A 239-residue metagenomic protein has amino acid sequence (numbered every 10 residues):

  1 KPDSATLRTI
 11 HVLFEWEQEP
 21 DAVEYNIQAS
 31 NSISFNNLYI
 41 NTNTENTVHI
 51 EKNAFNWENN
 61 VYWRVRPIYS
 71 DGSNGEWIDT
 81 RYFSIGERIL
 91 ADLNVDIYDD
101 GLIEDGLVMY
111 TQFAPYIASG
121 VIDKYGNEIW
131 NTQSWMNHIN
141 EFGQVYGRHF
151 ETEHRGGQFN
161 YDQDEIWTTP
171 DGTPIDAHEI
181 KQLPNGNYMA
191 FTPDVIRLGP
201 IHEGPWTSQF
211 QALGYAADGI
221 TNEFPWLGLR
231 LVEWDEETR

Functional and structural regions predicted by a protein language model:
K1, F14-W16, I27, E51: Residue-level signature of extracellular beta-strand-rich folds
S4-T9: Short, solvent-exposed loop/linker segments at the N-terminal edge of repeated beta-sheet extracellular domains
I10-D21: Conserved aromatic anchor
E19, N53-W57, L183: Hydrophobic loop/turn residues within beta-sheet-rich immunoglobulin-like superfamily modules
E19-V23, F113-Y116: Short proline/glycine-enriched turn/loop motifs at strand-loop junctions of beta-rich domains
E24-N60, I68-R81: Recognizes extended acidic, P/S/T-rich segments that occur within or adjacent to Ig-like beta-sandwich modules
I68-D71, E76-R239: Histidine-/acidic-rich catalytic cores in large beta-rich domains
